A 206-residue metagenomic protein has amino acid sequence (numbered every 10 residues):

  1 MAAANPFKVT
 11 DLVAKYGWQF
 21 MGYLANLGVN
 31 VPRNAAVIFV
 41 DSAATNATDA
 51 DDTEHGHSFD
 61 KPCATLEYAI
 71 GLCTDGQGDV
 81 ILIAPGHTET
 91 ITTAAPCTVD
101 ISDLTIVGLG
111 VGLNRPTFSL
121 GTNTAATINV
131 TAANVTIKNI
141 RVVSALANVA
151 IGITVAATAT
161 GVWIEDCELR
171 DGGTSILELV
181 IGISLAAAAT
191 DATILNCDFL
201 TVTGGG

Functional and structural regions predicted by a protein language model:
M1-G28, T131-A132, S144-A147, A159 (+3 more regions): Intrinsically disordered, low-complexity regulatory segments in tyrosine-phosphorylation signaling proteins
A2-Y68, P85: Right-handed parallel beta-helix/beta-solenoid
P6-V9, C63, G71-L72, G108 (+2 more regions): Beta-strand-rich, repetitive solenoid scaffolds
G28-V29, D51-D52, L66-D75, E89-I101 (+4 more regions): Short, T/G/N/S-enriched strand-turn elements that build extracellular solenoid repeat scaffolds
V37, G78-V80, G86-T88, P96-T98 (+8 more regions): Detector for repetitive beta-architecture
I38-A44, A64-T90, L104-G110: Glycine-rich repeat segments that build the extracellular carbohydrate-interaction surface of secreted and virion
T90-I91, S102-I151, G172-T174: Right-handed parallel beta-helix/beta-spiral solenoid domain characteristic of secreted/periplasmic
T136-G206: Right-handed parallel beta-helix
